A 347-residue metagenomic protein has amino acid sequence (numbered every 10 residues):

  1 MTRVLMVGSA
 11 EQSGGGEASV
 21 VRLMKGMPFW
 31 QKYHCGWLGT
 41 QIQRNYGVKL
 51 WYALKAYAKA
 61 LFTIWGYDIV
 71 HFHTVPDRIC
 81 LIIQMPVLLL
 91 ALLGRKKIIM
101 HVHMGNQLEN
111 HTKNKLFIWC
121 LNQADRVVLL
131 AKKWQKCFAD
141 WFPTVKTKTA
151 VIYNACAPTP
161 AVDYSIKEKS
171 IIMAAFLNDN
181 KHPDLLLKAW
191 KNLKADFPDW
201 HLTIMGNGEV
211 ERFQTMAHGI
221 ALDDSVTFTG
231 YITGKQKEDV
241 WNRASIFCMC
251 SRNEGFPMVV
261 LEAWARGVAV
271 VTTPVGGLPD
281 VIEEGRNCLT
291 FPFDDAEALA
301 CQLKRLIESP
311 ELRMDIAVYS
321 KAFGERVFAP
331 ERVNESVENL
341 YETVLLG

Functional and structural regions predicted by a protein language model:
L5, D163-K194, T203-M205: Conserved donor-binding/catalytic core segment of Leloir-type glycosyltransferases
N122-A161: Donor nucleotide-sugar binding/catalytic pocket of nucleotide-sugar-dependent glycosyltransferases
Q214-I232: Nucleotide-activated donor-binding/catalytic signature segment of Leloir-type glycosyltransferases, i.e., the conserved
Y231-I232, D239-A244: Short alpha-helical donor nucleotide-sugar binding micro-motif in glycosyltransferases
R252: Aromatic "clamp/platform" in nucleotide-sugar-dependent glycosyltransferases that forms part of the donor/acceptor
A269-T272: Short hydrophobic beta-strand element within catalytic cores of glycosyltransferases and related nucleotide-activated
E284-G285, L289-A296, R305-P310: Conserved acidic donor-binding segment of nucleotide-sugar-dependent glycosyltransferases
A298, R305, L312-V327, V333 (+1 more regions): A short, well-ordered alpha-helix in the C-terminal region of glycosyltransferases
